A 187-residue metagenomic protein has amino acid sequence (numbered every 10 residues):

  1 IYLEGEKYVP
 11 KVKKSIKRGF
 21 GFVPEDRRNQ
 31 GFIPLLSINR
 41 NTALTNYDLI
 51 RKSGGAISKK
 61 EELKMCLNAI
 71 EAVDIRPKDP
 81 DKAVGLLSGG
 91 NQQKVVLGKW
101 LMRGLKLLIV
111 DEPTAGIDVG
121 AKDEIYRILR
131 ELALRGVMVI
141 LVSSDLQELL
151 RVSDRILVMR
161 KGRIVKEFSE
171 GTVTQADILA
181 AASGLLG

Functional and structural regions predicted by a protein language model:
I1-G187: Glycine-rich phosphate-binding loops of nucleotide-dependent enzymes
